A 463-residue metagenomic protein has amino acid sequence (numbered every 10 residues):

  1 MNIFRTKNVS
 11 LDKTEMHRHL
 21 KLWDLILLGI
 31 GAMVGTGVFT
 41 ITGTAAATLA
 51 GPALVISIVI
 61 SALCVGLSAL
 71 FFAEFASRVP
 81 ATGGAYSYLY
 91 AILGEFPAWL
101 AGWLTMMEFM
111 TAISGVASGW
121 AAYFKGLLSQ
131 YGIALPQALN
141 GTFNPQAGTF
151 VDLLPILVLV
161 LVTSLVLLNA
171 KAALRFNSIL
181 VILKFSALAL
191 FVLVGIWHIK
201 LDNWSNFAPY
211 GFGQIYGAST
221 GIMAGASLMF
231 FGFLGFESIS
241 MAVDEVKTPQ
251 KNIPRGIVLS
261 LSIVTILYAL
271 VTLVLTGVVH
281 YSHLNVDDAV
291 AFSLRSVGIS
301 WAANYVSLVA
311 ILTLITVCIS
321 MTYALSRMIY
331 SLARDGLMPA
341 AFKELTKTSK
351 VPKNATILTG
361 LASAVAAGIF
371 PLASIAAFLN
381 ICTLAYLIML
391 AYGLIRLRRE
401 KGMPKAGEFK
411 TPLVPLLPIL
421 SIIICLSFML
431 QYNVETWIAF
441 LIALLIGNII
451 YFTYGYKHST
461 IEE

Functional and structural regions predicted by a protein language model:
M1-G43, A47-P52, V65-L70, T82 (+4 more regions): Membrane-interface "cap" regions at the ends of multi-pass membrane proteins
V9-H17, V55, G132-L153, I179-L308 (+1 more regions): Helix-loop-helix junctions that connect adjacent transmembrane segments in multi-pass membrane transporters
H17, I41-P145, S260-I266, F440-I446: Extracellular loop-to-transmembrane helix junctions
H17, L22, D152-I156, K247-K251 (+4 more regions): Loop-to-transmembrane helix boundary motifs in multi-pass membrane proteins
F39, A81, L104-A122, L228 (+4 more regions): Membrane-helix boundary/coupling elements in multi-pass transport proteins
L104, A121, F150-L201, I257 (+3 more regions): Membrane-interface loop-to-helix entry segments
G126, A187-F191, I329, L379-G407 (+1 more regions): Hydrophobic alpha-helical segments of multi-pass membrane transport proteins
A147-V151, V162, A341-K353, L387-W437 (+1 more regions): C-terminal membrane-solvent junction of multi-pass transporters and transport-like membrane proteins
